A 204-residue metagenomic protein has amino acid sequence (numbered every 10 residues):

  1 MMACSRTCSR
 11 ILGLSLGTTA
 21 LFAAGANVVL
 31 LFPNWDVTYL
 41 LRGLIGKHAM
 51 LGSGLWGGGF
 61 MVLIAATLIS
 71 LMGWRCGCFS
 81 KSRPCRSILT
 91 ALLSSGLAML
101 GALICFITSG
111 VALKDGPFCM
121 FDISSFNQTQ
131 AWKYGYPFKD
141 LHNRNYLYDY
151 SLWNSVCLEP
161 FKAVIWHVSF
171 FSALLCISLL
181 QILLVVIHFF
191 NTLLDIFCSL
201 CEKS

Functional and structural regions predicted by a protein language model:
M2-F126, L174-F197: Signature of small four-pass
K114-F161: Extracellular/lumenal N-termini and interhelical loops of multi-pass eukaryotic membrane proteins
Y150-L179: Individual transmembrane alpha-helix segments
